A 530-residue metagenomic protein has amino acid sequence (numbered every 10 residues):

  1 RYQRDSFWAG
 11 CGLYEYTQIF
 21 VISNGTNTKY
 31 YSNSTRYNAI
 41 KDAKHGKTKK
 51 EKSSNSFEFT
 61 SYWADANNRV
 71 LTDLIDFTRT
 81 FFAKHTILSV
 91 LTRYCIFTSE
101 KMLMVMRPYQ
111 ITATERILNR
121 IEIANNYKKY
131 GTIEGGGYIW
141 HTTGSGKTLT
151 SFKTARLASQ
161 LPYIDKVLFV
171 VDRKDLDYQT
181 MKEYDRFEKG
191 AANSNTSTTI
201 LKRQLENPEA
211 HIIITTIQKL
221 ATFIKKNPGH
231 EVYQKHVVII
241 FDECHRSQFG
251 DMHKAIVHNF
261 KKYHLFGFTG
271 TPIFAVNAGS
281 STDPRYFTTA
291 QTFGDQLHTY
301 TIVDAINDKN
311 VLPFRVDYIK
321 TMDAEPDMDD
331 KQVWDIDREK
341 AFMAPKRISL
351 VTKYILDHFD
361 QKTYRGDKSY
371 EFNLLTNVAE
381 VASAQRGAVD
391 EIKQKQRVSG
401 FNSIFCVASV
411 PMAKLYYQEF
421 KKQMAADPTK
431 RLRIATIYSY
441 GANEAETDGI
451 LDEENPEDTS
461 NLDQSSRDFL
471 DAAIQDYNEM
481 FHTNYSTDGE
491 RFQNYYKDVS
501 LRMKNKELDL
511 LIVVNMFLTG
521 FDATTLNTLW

Functional and structural regions predicted by a protein language model:
R1-K166, D175, Q179-G190, P208-H211 (+4 more regions): ATP-dependent helicase/translocase motor core
R1-W8, T98-R107, E115-K128, T132 (+9 more regions): A conserved hydrophobic secondary-structure block that centers on an alpha-helix together with its immediately flanking
Y2-D5, Q18, S32-D42, Q218-P228 (+4 more regions): Signature of the SF2 helicase/ATPase Hel1-core->accessory helical subdomain module
L13, Q160-Y163, L205-N207, H230-Y233 (+6 more regions): Conserved catalytic network of the ASCE P-loop NTPase/AAA+ motor domain
I139-H141, D165-R173, S399-S409: Conserved RecA-like ASCE P-loop NTPase motor core of nucleic-acid helicases/translocases
K166, E209-I212, K235-V238, K262-F266 (+1 more regions): Loop/turn-to-beta-strand initiation segments
P208-T222, F492, K504-T519: Conserved two-lobed SF2 helicase motor
K340, R347-L350, Y354, H358-L510: Conserved C-terminal RecA-like helicase domain
